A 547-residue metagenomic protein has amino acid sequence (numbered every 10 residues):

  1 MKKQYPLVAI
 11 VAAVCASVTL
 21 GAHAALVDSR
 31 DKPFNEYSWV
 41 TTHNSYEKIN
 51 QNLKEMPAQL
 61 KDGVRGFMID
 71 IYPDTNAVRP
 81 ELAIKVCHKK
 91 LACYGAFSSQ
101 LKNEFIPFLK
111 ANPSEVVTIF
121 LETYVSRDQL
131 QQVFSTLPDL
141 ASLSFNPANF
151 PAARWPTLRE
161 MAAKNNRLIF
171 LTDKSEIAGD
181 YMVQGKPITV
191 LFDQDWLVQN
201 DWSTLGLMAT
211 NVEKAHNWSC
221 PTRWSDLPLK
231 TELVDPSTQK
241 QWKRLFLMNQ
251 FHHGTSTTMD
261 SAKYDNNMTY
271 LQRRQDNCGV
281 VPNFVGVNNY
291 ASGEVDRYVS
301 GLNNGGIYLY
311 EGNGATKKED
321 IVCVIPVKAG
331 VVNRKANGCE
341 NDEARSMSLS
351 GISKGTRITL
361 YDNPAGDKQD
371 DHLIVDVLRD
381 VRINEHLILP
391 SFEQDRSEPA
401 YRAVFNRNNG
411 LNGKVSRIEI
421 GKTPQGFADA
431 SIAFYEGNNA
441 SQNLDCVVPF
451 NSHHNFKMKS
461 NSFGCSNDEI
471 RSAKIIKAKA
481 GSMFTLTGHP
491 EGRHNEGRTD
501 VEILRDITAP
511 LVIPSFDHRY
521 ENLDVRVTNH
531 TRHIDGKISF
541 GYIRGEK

Functional and structural regions predicted by a protein language model:
M1-A9: Bacterial N-terminal signal peptides that target proteins for export
K2, A13-A16: Classical secretory targeting signals
V11-A12, A22: Cleavable N-terminal signal peptides
A25-G305: Catalytic cores of phosphodiester-bond hydrolases, prominently lipid phosphodiesterases
N304-K547: Compact beta-sheet-dominated domain cores in extracellular/mature segments
